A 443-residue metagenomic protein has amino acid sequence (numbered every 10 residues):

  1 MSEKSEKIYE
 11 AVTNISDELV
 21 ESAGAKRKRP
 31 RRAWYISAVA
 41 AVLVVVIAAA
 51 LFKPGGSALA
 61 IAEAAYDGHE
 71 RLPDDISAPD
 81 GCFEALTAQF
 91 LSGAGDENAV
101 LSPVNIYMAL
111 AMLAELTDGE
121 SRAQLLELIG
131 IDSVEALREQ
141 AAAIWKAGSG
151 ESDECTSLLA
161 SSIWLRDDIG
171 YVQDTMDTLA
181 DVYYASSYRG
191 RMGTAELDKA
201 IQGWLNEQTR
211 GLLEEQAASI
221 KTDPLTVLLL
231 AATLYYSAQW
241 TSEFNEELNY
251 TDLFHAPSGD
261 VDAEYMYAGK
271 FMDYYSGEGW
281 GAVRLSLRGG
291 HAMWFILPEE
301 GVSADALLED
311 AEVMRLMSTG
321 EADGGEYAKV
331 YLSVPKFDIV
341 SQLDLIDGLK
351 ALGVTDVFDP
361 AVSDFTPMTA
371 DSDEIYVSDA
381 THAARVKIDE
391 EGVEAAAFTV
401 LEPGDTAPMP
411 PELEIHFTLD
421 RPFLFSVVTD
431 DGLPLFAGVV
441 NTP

Functional and structural regions predicted by a protein language model:
M1-R29: Disordered, charged N-terminal biogenesis/targeting segments of membrane/secreted proteins
K28-L51: Internal signal-anchor transmembrane helix that establishes type II topology
A48-Y66: Sec-dependent signal peptide cleavage junction
S57-A62, D96, V134-G301, A322-P410: Non-catalytic, conformational "gating/processing" segments within enzyme and secreted inhibitor domains
A64-R71, V104-M108, E120-E127, T178-Y188 (+1 more regions): Acidic/histidine-rich, surface-exposed loop or edge segments in extracytoplasmic proteins
F83, N98-R122, R284, P411-P443: Feature captures eukaryotic membrane-trafficking machinery centered on endolysosomal pathways and lysosome-related
Q89-S157: Post-signal peptide N-terminal segment of secreted/secretory-pathway proteins
L125-I129, F244-L253, A304-M314: Short Gly/aromatic-enriched secondary-structure transition segments
